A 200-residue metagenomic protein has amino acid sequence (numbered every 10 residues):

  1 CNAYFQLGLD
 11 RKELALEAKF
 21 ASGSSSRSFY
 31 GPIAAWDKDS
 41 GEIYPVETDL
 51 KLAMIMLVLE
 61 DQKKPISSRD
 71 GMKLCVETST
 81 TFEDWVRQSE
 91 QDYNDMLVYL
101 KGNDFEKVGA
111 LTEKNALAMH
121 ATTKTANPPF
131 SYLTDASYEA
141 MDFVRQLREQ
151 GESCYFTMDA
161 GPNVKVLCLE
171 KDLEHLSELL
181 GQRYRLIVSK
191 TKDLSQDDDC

Functional and structural regions predicted by a protein language model:
C1-D49: Gly/Ser-rich oxyanion-binding loop with an adjacent helix/lid that shapes the negatively charged ligand pocket
T48-C200: C-terminal nucleotide
